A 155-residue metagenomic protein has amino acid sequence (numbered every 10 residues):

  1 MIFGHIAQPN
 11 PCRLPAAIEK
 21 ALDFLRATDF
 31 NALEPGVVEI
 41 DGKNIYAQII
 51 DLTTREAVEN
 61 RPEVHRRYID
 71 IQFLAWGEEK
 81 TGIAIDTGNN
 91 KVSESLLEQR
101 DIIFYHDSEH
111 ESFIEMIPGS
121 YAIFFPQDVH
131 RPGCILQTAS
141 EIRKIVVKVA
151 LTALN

Functional and structural regions predicted by a protein language model:
M1-I49, R61-V64: A short, N-terminal "cap"/entry segment at the start of jelly-roll beta-barrel domains of the cupin/DSBH fold
I40-Q48, K80-L96: Short beta-strand/loop turn elements enriched in aromatics
G42, V58-D70, N89-V92, E109 (+1 more regions): A short beta-loop-beta micro-motif enriched in histidine and acidic residues
I50-H65, E98-H110, R131: Short acidic (Asp/Glu) patches
R67-I69, F73-T81, G88-N89, L97-I102: Glycine- and acidic-residue-biased ligand/ion/polar-headgroup-sensing regions
I114-G133: Conserved metal-binding segment of the jelly-roll/cupin
Y121-I123, A139-N155: A short hydrophobic beta-strand segment most commonly corresponding to one strand of the jelly-roll/cupin
C134-T138: Short proline/glycine-enriched turn/loop segments at secondary-structure junctions
